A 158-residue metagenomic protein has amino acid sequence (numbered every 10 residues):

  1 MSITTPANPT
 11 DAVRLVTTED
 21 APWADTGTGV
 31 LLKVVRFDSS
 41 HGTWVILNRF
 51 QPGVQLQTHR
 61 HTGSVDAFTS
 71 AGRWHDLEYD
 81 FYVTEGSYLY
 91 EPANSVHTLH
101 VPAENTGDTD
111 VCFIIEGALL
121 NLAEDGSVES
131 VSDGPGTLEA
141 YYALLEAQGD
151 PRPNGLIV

Functional and structural regions predicted by a protein language model:
M1-G42, P135-G136, L145-V158: A short, N-terminal "cap"/entry segment at the start of jelly-roll beta-barrel domains of the cupin/DSBH fold
G29, V34-R36, G42-R60, P92-V96: Conserved short histidine dyad/triad with adjacent acidic residue
S39, L77-H97: Short acidic-glycine-tyrosine-enriched beta hairpin
G42-T43, R60-T62, F81-Y82, A103-E104: Short glycine/proline-enriched turns and hinge-like loops at secondary-structure junctions
L47-F50, T69-W74, L99, V111-F113: Short, well-ordered beta-strand segments in beta-rich or mixed alpha/beta enzyme and ligand-binding folds
P52, H61-E78, T84: Glycine- and acidic-residue-biased ligand/ion/polar-headgroup-sensing regions
A93-E124: Ligand-binding loop in jelly-roll beta-barrel domains
G126-L145: Glycine- and charge-enriched low-complexity intrinsically disordered segments
